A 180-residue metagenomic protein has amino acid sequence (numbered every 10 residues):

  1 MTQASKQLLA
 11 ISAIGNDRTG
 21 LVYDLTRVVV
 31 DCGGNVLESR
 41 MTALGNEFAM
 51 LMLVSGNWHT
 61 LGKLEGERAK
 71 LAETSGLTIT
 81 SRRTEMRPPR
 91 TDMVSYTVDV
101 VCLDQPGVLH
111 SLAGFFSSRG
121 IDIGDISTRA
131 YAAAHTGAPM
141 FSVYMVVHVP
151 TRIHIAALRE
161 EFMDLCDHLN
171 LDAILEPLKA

Functional and structural regions predicted by a protein language model:
M1-A180: A conserved regulatory-domain signal marking ACT and ACT-like small-molecule sensing domains and adjacent regulatory
